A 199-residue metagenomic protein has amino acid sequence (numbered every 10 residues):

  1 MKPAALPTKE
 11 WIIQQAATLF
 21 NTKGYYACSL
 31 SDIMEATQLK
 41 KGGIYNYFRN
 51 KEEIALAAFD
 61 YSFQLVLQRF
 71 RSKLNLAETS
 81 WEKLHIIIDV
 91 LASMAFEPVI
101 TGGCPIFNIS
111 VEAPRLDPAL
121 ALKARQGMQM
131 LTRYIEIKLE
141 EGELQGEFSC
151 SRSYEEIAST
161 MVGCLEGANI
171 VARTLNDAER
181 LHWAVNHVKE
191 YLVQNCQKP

Functional and structural regions predicted by a protein language model:
M1-K23, A27-L39, E53: Basic, helix-initiating cap at the start of DNA-binding domains
K2, I86-M94, Q129-E141, Q145 (+2 more regions): C-terminal peripheral helix-coil segments that are non-catalytic and often amphipathic
F20, S29-L30, K41, K51 (+4 more regions): Amphipathic alpha-helical segments enriched in hydrophobic/aromatic and basic residues that form the DNA-contacting
Q38-F48: Short hydrophobic/aromatic patch on the recognition helix
A57, R71-G102, Y154-M161: Hydrophobic alpha-helical connector segments
S72, P118-L144, E156: Amphipathic alpha-helical packing segments from all-alpha helical-bundle domains
E82, L122-Q126, L144-T160, E179 (+1 more regions): All-alpha amphipathic helical-bundle segments outside canonical DNA-binding/catalytic cores that form hydrophobic
K83, E97-A119: Amphipathic alpha-helical segments used for helix-helix packing
